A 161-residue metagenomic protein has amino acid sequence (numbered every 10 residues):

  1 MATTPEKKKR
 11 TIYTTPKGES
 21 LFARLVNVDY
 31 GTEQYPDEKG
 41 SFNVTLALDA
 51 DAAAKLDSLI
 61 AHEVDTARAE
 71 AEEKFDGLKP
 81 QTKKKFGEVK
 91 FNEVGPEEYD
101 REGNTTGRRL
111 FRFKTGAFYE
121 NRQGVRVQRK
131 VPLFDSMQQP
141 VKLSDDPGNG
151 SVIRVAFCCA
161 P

Functional and structural regions predicted by a protein language model:
M1-F118: OB-fold ssDNA-binding interfaces and closely related basic DNA-contact patches used across DNA replication/repair
P16-G18, Q81-K83, R126-R129, D145-S151: N-terminal start-of-chain detector that recognizes signal peptides and the immediate post-cleavage beginning
T115-D135: Short, basic/aromatic beta-hairpin or loop at an interaction surface
G116, C158-A160: Generic short beta-strand segments
V131-I153, A160-P161: Exposed beta-sheet edge/beta-hairpin loop segments within beta-rich domains
